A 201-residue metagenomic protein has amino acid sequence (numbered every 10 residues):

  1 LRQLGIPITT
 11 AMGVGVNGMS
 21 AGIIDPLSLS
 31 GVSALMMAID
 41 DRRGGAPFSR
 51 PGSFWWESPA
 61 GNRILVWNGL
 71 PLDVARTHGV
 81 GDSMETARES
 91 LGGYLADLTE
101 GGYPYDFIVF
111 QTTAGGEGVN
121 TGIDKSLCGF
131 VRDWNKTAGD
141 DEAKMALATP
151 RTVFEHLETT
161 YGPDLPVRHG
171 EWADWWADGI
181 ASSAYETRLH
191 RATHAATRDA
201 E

Functional and structural regions predicted by a protein language model:
L1-E201: Catalytic-domain carbohydrate-binding cleft regions of carbohydrate-active enzymes
